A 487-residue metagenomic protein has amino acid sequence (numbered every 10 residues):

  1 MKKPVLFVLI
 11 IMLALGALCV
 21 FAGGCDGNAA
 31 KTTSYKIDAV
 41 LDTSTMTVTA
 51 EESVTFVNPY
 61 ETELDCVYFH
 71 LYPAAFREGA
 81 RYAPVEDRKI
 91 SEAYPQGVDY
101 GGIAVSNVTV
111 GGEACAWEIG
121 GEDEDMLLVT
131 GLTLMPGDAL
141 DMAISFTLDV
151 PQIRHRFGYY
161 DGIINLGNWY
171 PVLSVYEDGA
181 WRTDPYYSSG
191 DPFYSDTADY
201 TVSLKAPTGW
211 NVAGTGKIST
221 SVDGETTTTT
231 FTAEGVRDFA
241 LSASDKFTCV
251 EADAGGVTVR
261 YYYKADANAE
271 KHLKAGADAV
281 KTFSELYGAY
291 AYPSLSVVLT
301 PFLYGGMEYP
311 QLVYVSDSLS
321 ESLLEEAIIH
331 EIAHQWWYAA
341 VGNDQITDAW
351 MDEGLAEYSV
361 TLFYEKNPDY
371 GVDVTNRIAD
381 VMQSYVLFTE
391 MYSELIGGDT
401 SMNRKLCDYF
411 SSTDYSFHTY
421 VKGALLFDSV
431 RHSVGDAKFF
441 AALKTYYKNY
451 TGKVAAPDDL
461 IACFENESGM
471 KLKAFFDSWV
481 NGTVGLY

Functional and structural regions predicted by a protein language model:
M1-F7, D99: Positively charged n-region of N-terminal signal peptides that target proteins for export
G16-T49: N-terminal, polar/Ser/Thr-rich
F56-Y60: Asparagine-centered strand-capping/turn motif at beta-strand->loop junctions
Y68-E113: Solvent-exposed beta-hairpin/edge-strand motifs
S91-G101, S106, E118, M142-A240: Extended, low-hydrophobicity, Ser/Thr/Pro/Gly-biased non-transmembrane segments
D191-I329: Hydrophobic helix-coil surface modules that form long, contiguous segments used for peptide/substrate interaction
V315-L387: Zinc-dependent metallopeptidase catalytic helix centered on the HExxH motif and its immediate flanking segment
G371, S416-Y487: Amphipathic alpha-helical substructures
